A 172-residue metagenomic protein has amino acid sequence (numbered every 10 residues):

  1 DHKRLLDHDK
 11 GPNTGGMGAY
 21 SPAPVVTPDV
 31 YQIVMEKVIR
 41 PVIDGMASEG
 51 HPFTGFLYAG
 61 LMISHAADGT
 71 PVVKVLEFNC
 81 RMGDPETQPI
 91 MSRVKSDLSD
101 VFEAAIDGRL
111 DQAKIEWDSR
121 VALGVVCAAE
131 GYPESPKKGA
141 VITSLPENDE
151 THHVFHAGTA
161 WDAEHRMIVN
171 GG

Functional and structural regions predicted by a protein language model:
D1-T87, M91: Internal nucleotide-binding/catalytic subdomain
A19-P22, V126, G172: Short, well-ordered beta-strand elements within core beta-sheets of diverse protein domains
M35-L57, N79-D149, F155-A157, D162: Active-site "cap" helix and flanking loop/linker of ATP-utilizing ligase/carboxylase catalytic domains
T54, P71, D118, V169-G171: Short coil/turn motifs at beta-sheet boundaries
E150-H152, G171-G172: A short pocket-lining beta-strand/turn micro-motif at the edge of beta-sheets
V154, R166-M167: Well-ordered secondary-structure scaffolds
A163-E164, N170-G172: Generic C-terminus detector
